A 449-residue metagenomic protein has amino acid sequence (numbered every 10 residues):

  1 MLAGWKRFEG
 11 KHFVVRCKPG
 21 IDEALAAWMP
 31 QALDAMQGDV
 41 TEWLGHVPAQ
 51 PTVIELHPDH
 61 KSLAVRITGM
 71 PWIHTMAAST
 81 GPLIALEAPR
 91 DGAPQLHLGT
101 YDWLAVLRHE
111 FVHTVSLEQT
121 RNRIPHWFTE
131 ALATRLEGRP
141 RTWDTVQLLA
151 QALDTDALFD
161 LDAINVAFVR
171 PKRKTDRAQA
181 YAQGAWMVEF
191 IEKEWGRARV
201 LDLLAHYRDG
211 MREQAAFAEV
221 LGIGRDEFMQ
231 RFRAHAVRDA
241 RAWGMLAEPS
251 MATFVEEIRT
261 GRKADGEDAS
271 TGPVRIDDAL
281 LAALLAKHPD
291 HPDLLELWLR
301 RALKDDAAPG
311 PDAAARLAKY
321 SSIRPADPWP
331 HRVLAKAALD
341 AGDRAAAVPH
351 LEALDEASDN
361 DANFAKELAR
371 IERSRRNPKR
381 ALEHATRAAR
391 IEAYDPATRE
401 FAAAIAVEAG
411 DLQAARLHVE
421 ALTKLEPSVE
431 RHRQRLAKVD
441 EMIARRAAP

Functional and structural regions predicted by a protein language model:
M1, R16, G20, T175-Q179 (+8 more regions): Beta/coil-rich, acidic/histidine-enriched accessory regions frequently appended to metallopeptidases
L2-P125, L136-W143, A150-L158, D162 (+4 more regions): Juxtacatalytic substrate-recognition/specificity segment
E130-G138, A198-R212: Acidic helix/loop microenvironments that form the catalytic cleft of cell-wall polysaccharide enzymes
W143-D144, I191-D202: Substrate-binding/catalytic groove segments of enzymes that remodel or degrade extracellular structural polymers
